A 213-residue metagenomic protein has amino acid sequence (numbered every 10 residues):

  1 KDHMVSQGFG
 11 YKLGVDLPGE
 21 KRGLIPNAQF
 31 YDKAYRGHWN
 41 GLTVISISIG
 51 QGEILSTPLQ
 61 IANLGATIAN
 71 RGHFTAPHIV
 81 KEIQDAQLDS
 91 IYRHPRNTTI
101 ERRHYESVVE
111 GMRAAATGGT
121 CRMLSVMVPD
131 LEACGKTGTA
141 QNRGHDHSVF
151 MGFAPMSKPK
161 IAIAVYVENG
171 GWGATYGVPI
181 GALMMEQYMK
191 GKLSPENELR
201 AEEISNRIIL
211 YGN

Functional and structural regions predicted by a protein language model:
K1-V167, G173, I208-N213: Beta-lactam-recognizing serine transpeptidase/beta-lactamase-like catalytic domain environment
I61, G173-E186: Short, charged, low-complexity patches
D89-R96, I180-N213: Short, gly/Ser/Thr-rich active-site loops of penicillin-recognizing serine hydrolases
